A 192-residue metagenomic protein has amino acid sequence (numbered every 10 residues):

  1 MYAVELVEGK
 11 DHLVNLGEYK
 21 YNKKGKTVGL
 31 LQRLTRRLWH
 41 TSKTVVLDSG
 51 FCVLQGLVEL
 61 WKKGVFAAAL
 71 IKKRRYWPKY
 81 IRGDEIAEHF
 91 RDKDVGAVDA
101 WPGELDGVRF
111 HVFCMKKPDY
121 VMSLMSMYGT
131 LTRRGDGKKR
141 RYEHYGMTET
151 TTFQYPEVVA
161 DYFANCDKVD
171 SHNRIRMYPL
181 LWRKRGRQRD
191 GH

Functional and structural regions predicted by a protein language model:
M1-H192: Acidic, contiguous segments within the catalytic cores of piggyBac-derived transposases
